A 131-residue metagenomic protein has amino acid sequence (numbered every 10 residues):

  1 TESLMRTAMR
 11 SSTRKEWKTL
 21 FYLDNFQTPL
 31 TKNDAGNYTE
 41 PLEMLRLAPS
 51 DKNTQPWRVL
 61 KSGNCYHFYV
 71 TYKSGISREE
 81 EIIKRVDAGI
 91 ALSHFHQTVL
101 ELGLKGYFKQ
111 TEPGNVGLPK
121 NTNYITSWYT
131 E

Functional and structural regions predicted by a protein language model:
T1-E131: Acidic, surface-exposed loops and disordered segments
